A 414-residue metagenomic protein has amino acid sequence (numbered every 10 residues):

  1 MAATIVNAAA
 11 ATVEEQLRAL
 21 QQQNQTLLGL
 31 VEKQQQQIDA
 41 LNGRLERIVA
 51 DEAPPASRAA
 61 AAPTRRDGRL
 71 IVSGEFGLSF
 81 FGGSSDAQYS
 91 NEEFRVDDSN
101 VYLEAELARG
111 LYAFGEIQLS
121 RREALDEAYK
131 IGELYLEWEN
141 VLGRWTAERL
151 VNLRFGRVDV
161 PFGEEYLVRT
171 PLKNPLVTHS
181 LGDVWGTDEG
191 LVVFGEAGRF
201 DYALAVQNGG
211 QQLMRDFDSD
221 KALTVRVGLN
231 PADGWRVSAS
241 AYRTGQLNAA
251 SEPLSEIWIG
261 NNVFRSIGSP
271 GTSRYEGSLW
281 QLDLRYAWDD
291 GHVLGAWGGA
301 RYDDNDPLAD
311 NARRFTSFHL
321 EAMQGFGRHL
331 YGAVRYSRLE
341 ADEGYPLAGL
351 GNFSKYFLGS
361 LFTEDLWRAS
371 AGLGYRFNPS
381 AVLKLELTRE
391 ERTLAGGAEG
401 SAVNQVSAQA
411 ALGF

Functional and structural regions predicted by a protein language model:
M1-A2: Sec-dependent N-terminal signal peptides
I5-S84, L350, F414: N-terminal periplasmic/intermembrane-space "pro-region" immediately following the signal or transit peptide
A10-T12, F94, V382, E386: Residue-level recognition of hydrophobic positions within alpha-helical transmembrane segments
E14-Q16, T26-E32, N42, R47-I48 (+13 more regions): Generic alpha-helical hydrophobic packing signal
R18, R44, R69, R154-R157 (+6 more regions): Basic side chains
A59-Q211, F217-T224, G228-R243, L320-G344: Outer membrane beta-barrel
A87-Q88, L134-W138, R144-T146, Y166 (+2 more regions): Outer-membrane beta-barrel pore domains
K173, A205-M214, S251-S255, I259 (+1 more regions): Active-site-proximal beta-alpha loop/turn segments in soluble metabolic enzymes
